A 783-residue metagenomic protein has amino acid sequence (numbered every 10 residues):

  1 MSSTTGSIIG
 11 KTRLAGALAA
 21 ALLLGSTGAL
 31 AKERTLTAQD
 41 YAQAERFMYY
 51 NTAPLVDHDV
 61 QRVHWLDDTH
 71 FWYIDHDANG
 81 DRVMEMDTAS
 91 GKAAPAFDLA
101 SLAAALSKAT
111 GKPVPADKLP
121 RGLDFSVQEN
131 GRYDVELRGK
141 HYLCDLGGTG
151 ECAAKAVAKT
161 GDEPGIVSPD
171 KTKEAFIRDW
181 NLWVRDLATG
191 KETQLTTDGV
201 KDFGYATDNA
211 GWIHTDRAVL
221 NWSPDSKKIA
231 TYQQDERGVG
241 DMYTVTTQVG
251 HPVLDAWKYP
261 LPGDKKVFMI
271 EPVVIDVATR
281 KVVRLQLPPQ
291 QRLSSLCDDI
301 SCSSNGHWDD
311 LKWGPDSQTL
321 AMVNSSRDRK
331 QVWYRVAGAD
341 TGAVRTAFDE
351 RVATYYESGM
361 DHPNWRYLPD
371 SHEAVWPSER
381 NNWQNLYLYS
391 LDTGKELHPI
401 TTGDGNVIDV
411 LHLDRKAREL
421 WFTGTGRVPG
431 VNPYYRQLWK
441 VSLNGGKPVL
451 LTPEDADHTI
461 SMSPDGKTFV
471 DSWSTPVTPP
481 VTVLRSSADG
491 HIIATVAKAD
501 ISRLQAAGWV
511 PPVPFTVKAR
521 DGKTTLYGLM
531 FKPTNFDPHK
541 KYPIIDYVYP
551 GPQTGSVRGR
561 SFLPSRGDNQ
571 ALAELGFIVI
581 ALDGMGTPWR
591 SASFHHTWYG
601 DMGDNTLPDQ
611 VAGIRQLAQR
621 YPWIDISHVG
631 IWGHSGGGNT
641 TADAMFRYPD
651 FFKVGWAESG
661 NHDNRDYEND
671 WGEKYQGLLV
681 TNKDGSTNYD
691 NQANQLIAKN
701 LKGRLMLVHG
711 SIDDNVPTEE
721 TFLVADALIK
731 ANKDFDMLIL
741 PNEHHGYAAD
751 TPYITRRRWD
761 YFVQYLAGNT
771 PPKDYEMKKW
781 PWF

Functional and structural regions predicted by a protein language model:
M1-K11: N-terminal secretory signal peptides that target proteins for export/translocation
I9-G10, L14-A21, G25, L30-P480 (+5 more regions): Beta-propeller folds
T69, D241, L287, W308-D310 (+4 more regions): Serine-hydrolase catalytic core recognition
